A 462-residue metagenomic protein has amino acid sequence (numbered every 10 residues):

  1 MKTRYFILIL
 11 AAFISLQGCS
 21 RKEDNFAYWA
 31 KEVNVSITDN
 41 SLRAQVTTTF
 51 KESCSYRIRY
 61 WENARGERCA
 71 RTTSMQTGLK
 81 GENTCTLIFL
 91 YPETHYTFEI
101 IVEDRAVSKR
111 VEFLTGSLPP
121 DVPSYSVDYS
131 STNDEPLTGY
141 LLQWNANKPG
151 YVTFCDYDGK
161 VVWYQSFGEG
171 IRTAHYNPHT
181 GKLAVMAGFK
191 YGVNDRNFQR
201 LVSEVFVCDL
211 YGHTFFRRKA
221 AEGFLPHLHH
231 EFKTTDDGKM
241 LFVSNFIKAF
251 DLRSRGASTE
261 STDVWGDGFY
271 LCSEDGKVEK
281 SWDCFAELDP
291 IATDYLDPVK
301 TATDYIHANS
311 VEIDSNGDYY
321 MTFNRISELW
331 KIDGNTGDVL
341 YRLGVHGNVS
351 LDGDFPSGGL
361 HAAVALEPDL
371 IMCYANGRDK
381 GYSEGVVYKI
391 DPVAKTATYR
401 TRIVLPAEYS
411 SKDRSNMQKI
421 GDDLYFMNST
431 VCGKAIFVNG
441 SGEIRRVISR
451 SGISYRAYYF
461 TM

Functional and structural regions predicted by a protein language model:
I7-S15: Bacterial N-terminal signal peptides
L16-S36: Bacterial Sec-dependent N-terminal signal peptides
S36-R43, H95, V102-M462: Histidine-/acidic-rich catalytic cores in large beta-rich domains
A44-F50: Aromatic/hydrophobic beta-strand junction motif of beta-rich domains
F50-S55, N145-P149: Short proline/glycine-enriched turn/loop motifs at strand-loop junctions of beta-rich domains
S55-T73: Extracellular low-complexity, O-glycosylation-prone stalks/linkers
G81-T86: Short S/T/G- and acidic-enriched coil/turn segments that sit immediately N-terminal to beta-strands in beta-sandwich
L87-H95: Surface-exposed, short loops/turns at beta-strand junctions within beta-sandwich domains
